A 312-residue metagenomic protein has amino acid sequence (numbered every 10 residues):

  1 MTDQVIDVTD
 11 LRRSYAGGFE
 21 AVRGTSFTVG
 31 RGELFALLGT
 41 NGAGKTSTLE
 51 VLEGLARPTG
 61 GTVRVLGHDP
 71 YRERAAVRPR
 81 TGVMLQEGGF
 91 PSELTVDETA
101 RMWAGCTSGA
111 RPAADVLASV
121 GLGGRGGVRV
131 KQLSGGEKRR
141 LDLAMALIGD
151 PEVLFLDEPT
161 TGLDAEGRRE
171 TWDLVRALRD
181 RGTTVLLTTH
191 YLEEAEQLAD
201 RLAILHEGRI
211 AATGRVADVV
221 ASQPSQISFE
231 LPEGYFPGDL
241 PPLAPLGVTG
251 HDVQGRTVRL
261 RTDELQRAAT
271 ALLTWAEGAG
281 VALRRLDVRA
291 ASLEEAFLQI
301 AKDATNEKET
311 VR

Functional and structural regions predicted by a protein language model:
M1-S14, D303-R312: ABC-family P-loop ATPase nucleotide-binding domain
D3-I6, R13-H206, A211-A212: ABC transporter nucleotide-binding domains
L66, R78-P79, E196, V220-A221 (+3 more regions): Alpha-helix boundary recognition
T171-D263: ABC transporter nucleotide-binding domain
S225-D303, R312: Short, charged/small-residue-rich alpha-helical element at the C-terminal edge of ABC transporter nucleotide-binding
